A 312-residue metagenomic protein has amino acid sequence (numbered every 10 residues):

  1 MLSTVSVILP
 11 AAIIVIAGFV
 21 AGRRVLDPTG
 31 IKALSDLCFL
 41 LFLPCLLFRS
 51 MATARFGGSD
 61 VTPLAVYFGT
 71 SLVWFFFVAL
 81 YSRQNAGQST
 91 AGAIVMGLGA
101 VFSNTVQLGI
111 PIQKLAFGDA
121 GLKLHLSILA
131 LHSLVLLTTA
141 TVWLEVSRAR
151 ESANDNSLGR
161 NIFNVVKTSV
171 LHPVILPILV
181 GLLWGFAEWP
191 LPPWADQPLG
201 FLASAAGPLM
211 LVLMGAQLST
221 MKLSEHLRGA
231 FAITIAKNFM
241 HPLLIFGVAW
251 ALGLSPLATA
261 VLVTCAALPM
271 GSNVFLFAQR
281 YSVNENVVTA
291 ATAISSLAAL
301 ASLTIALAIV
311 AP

Functional and structural regions predicted by a protein language model:
M1-P312: Alpha-helical transmembrane segments of multi-pass small-molecule/ion transporters
